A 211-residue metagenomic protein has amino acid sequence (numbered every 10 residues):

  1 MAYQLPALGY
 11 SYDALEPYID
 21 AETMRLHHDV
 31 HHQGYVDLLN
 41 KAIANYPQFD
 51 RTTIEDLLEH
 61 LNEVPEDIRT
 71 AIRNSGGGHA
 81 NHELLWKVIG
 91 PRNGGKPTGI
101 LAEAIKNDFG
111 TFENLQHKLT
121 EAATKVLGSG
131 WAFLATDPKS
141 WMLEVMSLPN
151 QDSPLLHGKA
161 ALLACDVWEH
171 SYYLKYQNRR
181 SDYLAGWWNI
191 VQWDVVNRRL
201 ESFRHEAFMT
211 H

Functional and structural regions predicted by a protein language model:
M1-H211: Feature for soluble, non-membrane regions of globular proteins
